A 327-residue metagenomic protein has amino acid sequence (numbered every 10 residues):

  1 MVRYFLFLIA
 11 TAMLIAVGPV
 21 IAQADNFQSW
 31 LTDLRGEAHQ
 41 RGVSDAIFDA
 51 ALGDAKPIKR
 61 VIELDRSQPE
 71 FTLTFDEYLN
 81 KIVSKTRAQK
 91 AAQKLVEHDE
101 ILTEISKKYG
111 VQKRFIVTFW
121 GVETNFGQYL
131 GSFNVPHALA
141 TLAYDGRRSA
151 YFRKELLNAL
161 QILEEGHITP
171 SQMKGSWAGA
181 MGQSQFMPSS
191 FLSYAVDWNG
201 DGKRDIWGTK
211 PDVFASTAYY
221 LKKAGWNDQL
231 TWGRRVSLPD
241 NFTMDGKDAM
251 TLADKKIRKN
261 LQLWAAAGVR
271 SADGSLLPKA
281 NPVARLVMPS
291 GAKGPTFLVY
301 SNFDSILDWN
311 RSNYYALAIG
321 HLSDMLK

Functional and structural regions predicted by a protein language model:
L6-V17: Bacterial N-terminal signal peptides
G18-A24: Sec/Tat signal peptide C-region and signal peptidase I cleavage site
A24-S106: An acidic, Gly/Ser/Thr/Pro-rich helix-cap/linker signature
A38, D49-P57, G110-G127, A159-I162 (+1 more regions): Short, functionally critical alpha-helical segments immediately adjacent to catalytic or ligand/cofactor-binding
P57-L64, T124-F133, D145-S149, E165-S171 (+2 more regions): Secretory-pathway/luminal and periplasmic proteins that interact with or process carbohydrate-rich
N134-A143, L156, M181-V196, T217: Substrate-binding/active-site groove segments that recognize and process beta-1,4-linked N-acetyl-hexosamine
W198-I206: Acidic, glycine-anchored loop motifs typical of Ca2+
P239-K327: C-terminal soluble interaction/assembly domains
